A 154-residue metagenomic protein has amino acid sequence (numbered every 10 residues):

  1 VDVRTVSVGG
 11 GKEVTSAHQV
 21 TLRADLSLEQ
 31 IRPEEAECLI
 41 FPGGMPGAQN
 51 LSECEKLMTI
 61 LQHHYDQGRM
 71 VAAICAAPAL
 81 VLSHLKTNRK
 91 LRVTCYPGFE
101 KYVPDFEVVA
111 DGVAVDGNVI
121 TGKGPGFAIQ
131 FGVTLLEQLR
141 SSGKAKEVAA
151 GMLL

Functional and structural regions predicted by a protein language model:
D2-V8, A24-S27, I31-L154: Active-site-adjacent pocket-lining segments in enzyme domains
T15-A24: A cross-family phosphate/adenosyl-ligand binding-site feature
